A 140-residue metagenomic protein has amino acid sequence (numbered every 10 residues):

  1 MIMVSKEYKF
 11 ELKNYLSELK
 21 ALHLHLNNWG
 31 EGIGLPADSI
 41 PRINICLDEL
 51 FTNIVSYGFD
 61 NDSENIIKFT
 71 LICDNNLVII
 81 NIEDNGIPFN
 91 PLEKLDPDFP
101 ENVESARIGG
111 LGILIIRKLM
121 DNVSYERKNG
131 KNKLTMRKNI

Functional and structural regions predicted by a protein language model:
M1-E11, R117-I140: Flexible, glycine-/charge-rich segments associated with ATP-binding catalytic modules
K6-A37: Helix-loop-beta hinge of the Bergerat
L26-D48, S105-R107: Conserved short strand/loop->alpha-helix "switch" segment adjacent to the catalytic nucleotide/phosphoryl-transfer site
I54-F59: Short helix-loop "hinge" at the ATP-lid/N-box region of the Bergerat-fold HATPase_c
E64-I72: A conserved short beta-strand within the histidine kinase catalytic ATPase domain
I72-I80: Short beta-strand-loop-beta element adjacent to the nucleotide/active-site pocket used for signaling
N81-I108: Glycine-rich/acidic phosphate-handling loop/turn and adjacent ATP-lid/helix of nucleotide-binding kinase/ATPase domains
S105-M120: Glycine-rich phosphate-binding loop
